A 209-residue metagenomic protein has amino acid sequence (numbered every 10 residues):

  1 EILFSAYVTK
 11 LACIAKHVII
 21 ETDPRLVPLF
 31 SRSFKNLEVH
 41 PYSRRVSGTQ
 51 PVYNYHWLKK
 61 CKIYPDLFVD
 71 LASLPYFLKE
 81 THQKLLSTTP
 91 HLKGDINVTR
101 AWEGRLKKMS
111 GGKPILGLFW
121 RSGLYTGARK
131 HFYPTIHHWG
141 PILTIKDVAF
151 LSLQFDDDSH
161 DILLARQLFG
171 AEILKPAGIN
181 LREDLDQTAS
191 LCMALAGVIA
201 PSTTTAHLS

Functional and structural regions predicted by a protein language model:
E1-L208: Catalytic machinery of carbohydrate-active enzymes, primarily nucleotide-sugar-dependent glycosyltransferases
